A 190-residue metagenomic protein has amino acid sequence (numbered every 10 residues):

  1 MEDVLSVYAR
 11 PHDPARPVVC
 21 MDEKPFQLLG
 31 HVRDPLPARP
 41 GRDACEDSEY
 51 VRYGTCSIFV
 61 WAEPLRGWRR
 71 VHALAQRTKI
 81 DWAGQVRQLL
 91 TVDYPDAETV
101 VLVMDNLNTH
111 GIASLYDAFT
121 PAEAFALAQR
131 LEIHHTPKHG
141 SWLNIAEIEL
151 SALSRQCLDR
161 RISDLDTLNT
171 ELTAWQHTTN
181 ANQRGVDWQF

Functional and structural regions predicted by a protein language model:
M1-R87: Extended, low-complexity cationic-aromatic segments
C20-D22, W61, G67, V86 (+5 more regions): Mobile genetic element proteins and their domesticated derivatives, centered on retroelements and DNA transposons
L29-H31, G111-D117: A short acidic (Asp/Glu
C45-Y50, E123-I145, R161-I162: RNase H-like polynucleotidyl transferase catalytic core
R69, K138, A146-L165, T178-N182: Active-site proximal helix-loop segment of RNase H-like, two-metal nucleases, encompassing DDE(D)
I80-V101: Short, basic/hydrophobic alpha-helical segments
A97-G111: Acidic/histidine-rich, metal-coordinating catalytic segments
N180-F190: Charged, gly/pro-enriched flexible loop segments at helix/strand junctions
